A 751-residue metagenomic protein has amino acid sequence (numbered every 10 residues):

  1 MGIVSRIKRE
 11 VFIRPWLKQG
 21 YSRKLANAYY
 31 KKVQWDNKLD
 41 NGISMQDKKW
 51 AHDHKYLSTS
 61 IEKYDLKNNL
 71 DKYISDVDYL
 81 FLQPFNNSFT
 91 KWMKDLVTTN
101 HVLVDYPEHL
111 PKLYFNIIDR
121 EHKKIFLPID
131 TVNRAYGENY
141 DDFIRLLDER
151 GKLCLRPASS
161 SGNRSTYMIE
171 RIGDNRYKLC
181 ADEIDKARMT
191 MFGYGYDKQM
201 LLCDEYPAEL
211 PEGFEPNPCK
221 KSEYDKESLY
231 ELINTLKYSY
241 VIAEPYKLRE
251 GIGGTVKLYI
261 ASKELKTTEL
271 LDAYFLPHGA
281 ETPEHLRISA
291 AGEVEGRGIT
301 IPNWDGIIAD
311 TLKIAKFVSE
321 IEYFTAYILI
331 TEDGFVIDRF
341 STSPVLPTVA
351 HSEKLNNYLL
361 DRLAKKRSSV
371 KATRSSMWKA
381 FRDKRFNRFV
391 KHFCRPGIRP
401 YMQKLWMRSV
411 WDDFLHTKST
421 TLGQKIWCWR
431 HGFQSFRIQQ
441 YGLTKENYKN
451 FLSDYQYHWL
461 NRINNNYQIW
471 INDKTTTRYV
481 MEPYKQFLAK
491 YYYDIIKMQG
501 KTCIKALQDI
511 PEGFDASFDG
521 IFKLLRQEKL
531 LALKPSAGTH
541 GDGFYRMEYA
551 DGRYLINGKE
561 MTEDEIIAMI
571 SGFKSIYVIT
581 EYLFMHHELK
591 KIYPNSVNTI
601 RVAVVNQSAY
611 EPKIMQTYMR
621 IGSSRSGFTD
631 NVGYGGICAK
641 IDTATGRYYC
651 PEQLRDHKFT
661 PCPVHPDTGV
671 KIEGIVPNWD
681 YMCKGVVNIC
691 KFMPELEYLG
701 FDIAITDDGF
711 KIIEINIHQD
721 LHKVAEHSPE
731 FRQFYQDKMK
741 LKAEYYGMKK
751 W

Functional and structural regions predicted by a protein language model:
G2, R9-Y21, L25, Y29-W35 (+19 more regions): Intrinsically disordered, low-complexity linker/propeptide segments enriched in Ser/Thr/Gly/Pro and acidic residues
I13-L146, S159-S161, F389-L524, T539 (+1 more regions): Conserved N-proximal alpha/beta basic substrate-recognition cap immediately N-terminal to, or forming the N-lobe
D78-Y79, K112-A135, M168-S228, A489 (+2 more regions): Short, flexible helix-coil linker/hinge segments at the edges of structured domains or between repeats
N86-T90, G298-T300, N464-Q468, H587-K590 (+1 more regions): Active-site rim elements
P107-L113, S161-S165, E212-G213, K485-Y493 (+2 more regions): Charged, compositionally biased non-catalytic regions
D148-L153, A158-S159, R164, R171-I172 (+5 more regions): Phosphate-binding site of ATP-dependent enzymes
K257-Y259, T325-L329, R601-A603, G700-D702: Short, surface-exposed charged micro-motifs
G296-L312, K316-Y323, I330-R399, H657-V687 (+2 more regions): C-terminal active-site "lid" helix and adjoining low-complexity regulatory extension at the edge of ATP-using catalytic
